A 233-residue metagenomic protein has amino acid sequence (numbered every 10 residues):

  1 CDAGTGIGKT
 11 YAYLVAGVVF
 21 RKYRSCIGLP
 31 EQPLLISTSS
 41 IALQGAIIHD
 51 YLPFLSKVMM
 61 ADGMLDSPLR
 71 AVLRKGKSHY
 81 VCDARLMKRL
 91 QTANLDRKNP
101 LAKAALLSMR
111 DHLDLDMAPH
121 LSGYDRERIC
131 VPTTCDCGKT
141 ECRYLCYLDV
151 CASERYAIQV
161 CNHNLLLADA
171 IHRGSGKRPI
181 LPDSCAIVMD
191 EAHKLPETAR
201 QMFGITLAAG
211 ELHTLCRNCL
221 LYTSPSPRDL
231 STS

Functional and structural regions predicted by a protein language model:
C1-Y13: Walker A/P-loop
Y11-I27: Walker A/P-loop NTP-binding motif
R24-Q159, H163-L167: A substrate-engagement module of RecA-like helicase motors
V150, L165-L181: Conserved helix/coil segment N-terminal to the catalytic DExD/H
A170-H172, P196-F203: Conserved ATPase-coupling elements of RecA-like P-loop NTPase cores
D183-E197: SF2 helicase catalytic motif II
H213-S224: Conserved interdomain linker/interface between the two RecA-like ATPase lobes of SF2 helicase motors
Y222-S233: Single conserved hydrophobic/aromatic residue that forms the stacking wall/gate of nucleotide- or nucleobase-binding
